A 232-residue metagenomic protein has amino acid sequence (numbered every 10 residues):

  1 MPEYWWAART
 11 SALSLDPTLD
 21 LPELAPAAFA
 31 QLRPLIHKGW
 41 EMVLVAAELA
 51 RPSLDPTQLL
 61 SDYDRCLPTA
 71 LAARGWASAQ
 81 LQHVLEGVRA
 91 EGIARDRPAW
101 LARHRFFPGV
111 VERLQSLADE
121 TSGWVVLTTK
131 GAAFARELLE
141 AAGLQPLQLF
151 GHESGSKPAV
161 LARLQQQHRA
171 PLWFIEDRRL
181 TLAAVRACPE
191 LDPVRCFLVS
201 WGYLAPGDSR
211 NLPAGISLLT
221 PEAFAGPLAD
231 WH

Functional and structural regions predicted by a protein language model:
M1-R136, A141: Alpha-helical substrate-recognition element adjacent to the catalytic core
A8, T129, W173-T220: Acidic, Mg2+-coordinating phosphoryl-transfer loop and its flanking beta/alpha structural elements, shared across
G39-D55, R169-L191, E222-H232: A broadly tuned preference for mixed-charge, low-complexity surface segments
V111-A118, L161-A162, L182, R186 (+1 more regions): Short amphipathic alpha-helical segments and helix-helix/interface helices
D119-T121, L144, Q167-R169, L191-P193 (+1 more regions): Short, well-ordered coil/turn elements that cap or connect secondary structure elements
V125-W173, L180-C188: Substrate-recognition "cap/lid" segment bordering the active-site pocket of phosphatases
L149-H152, G215-P227: Short acidic-hydrophobic, aromatic-tinged amphipathic segments that line or gate anion-handling sites
S154-R163, A205-P213, P227-W231: Short, charged, surface-exposed secondary-structure boundary motifs
